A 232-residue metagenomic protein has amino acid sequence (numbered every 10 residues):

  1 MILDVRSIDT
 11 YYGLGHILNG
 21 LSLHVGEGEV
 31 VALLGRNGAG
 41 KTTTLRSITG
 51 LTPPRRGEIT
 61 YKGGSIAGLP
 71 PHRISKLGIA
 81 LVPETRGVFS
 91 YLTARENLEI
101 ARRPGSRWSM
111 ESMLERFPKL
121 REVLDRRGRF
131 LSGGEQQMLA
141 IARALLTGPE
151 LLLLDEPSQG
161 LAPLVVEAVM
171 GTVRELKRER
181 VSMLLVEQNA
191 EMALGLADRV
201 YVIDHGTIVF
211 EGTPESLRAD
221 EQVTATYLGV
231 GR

Functional and structural regions predicted by a protein language model:
L34-R36: The feature captures the beta-strand-to-loop junction immediately N-terminal to the Walker
T49: Helix-to-loop junction immediately C-terminal to a conserved catalytic motif
G57-I66, L77, R107-E115: Conserved ABC transporter NBD signature motif
R127-L131, E135: Conserved ABC ATPase signature
A144-L145: ABC ATPase C-loop
L152-E156: Catalytic Walker B motif of ABC-type/P-loop ATPase nucleotide-binding domains
